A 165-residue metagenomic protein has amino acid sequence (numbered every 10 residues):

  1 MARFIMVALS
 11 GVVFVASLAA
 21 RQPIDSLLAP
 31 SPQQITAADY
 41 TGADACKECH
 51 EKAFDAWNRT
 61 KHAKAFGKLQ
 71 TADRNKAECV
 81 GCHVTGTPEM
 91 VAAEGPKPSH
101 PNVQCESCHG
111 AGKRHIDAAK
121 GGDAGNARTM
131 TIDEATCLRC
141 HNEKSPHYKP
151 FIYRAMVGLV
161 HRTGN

Functional and structural regions predicted by a protein language model:
A2-I5, F14-N165: Short sequence/structural segments immediately N-terminal
